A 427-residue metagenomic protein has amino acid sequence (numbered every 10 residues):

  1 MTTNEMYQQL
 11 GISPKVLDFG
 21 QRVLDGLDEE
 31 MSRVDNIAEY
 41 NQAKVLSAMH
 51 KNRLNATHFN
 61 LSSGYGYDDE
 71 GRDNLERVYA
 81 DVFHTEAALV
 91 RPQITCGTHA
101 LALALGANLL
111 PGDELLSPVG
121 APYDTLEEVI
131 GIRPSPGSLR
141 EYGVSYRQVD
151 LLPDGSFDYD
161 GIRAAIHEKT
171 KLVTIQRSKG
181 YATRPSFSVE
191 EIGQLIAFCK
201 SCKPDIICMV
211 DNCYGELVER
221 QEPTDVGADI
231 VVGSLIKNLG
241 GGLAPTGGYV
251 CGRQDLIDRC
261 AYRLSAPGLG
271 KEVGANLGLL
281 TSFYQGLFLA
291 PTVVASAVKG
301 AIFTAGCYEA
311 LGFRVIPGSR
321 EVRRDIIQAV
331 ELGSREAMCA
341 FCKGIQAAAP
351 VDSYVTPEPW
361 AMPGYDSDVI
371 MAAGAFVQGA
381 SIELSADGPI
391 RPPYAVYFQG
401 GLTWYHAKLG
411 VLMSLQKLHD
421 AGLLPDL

Functional and structural regions predicted by a protein language model:
T2-D28, D35-N36, V45-K51, N55-H58 (+8 more regions): Conserved PLP-enzyme active-site core in the AAT-like
H58, S62-S63, L89-P92, I326-E331: Short glycine-rich or small-residue beta-strand-to-loop segments that form or flank ligand, phosphate, metal/Fe-S
S63-G71: N-terminal small-domain helix-loop-helix segment of the aminotransferase-like
E76: Generic structural marker for isolated residues within well-ordered, non-membrane alpha-helices of soluble domains
E86-Q93, V351-S353: Short, well-structured beta-strand/strand-turn elements
E309-D426: Conserved C-terminal alpha-helix-loop-beta "cap" of PLP-dependent enzymes that closes/shapes the active-site mouth
